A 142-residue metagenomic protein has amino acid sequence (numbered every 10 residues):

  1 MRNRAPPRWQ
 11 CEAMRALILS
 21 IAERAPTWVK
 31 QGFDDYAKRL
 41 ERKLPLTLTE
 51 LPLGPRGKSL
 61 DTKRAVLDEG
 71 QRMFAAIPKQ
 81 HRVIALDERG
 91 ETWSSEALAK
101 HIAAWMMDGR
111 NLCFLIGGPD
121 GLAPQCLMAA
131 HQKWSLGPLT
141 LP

Functional and structural regions predicted by a protein language model:
R2-P142: Post-transcriptional modification and biogenesis factors for structured RNAs of the translation apparatus
